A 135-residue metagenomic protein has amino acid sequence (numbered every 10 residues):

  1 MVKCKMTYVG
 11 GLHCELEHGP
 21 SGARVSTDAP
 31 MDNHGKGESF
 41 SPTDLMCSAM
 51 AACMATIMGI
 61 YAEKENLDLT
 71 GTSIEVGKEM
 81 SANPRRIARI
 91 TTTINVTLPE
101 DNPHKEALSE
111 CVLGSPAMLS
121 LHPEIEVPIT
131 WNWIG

Functional and structural regions predicted by a protein language model:
M1-S48, G59-G135: Extended beta-strand/beta-hairpin segments
C53-M54: Alpha-helical metal-binding/catalytic segments enriched in His/Glu/Asp
